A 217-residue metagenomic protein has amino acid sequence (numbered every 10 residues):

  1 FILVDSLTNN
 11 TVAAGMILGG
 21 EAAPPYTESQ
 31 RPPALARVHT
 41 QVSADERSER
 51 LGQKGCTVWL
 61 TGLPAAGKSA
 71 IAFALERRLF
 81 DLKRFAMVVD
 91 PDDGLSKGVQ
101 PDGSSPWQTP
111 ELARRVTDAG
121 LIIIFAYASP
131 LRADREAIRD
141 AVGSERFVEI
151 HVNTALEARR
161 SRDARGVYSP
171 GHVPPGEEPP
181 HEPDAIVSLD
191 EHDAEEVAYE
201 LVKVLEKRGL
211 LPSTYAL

Functional and structural regions predicted by a protein language model:
F1-K54: C-terminal effector modules of nucleic-acid-centric enzymes and ribosome-associated factors
N9, I124, R159: Hydrophobic, well-ordered secondary-structure elements that form the walls of internal hydrophobic environments
V58-L60: Hydrophobic anchor at the beta1->P-loop junction of P-loop NTPases
L63: P-loop (Walker A) phosphate-binding loop of NTP-binding proteins
A66-D118: Conserved substrate/cofactor phosphate-moiety recognition/catalytic segment in nucleotide-dependent phosphotransferases
K97-L156, Y168-P170: Glycine-rich phosphate-binding loop used to anchor ATP phosphates in small-molecule kinases, encompassing both
N153-L217: Small-molecule kinase domains that catalyze NTP-dependent phosphoryl transfer to phosphate-bearing small molecules
